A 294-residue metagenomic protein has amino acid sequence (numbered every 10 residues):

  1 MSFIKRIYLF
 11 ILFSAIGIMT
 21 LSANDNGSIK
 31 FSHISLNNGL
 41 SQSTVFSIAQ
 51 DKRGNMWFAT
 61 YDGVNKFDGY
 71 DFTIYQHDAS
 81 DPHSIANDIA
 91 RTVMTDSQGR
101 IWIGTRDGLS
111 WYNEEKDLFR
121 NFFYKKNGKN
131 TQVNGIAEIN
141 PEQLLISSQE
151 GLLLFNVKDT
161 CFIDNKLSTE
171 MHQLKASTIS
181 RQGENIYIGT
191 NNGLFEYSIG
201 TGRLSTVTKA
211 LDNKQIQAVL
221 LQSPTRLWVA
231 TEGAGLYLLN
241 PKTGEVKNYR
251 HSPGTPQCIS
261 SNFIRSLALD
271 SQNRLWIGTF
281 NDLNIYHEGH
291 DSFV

Functional and structural regions predicted by a protein language model:
M1-V294: Carboxylate-rich, polar loop motifs that coordinate divalent cations or form catalytic acidic clusters
